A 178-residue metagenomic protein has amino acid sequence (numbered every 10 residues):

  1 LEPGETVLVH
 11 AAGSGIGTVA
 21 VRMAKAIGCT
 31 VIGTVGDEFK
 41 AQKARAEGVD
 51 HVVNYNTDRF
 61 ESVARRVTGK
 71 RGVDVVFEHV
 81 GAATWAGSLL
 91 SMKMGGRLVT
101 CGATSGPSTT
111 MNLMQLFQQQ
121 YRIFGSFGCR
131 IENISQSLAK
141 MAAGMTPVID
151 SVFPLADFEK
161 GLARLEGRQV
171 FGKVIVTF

Functional and structural regions predicted by a protein language model:
L1-T57: Mid-domain Rossmann-like dinucleotide-binding core that forms the NAD(H)/NADP(H) cofactor-binding site
P3-E5, V73, G95: Phosphate-coordination loops involved in phosphoryl transfer and adenosine-cofactor binding
L8, V53, D74-F77, V99: N-terminal Rossmann-like NAD(P) cofactor-binding module of classical short-chain dehydrogenase/reductase
I27, V35-E38, A44, V80-T146 (+2 more regions): Glycine-rich phosphate-binding loop and adjacent beta-alpha segment of Rossmann(oid) nucleotide-cofactor-binding
N56, F60, G81, P154-D157: Short loop/turn segments at beta->alpha junctions
R59-K70: Short amphipathic alpha-helix with an adjacent loop that forms part of the alpha/beta core around
K70, M145-S151, E159-F178: C-terminal capping/lid region of NAD(P)-dependent oxidoreductase domains
